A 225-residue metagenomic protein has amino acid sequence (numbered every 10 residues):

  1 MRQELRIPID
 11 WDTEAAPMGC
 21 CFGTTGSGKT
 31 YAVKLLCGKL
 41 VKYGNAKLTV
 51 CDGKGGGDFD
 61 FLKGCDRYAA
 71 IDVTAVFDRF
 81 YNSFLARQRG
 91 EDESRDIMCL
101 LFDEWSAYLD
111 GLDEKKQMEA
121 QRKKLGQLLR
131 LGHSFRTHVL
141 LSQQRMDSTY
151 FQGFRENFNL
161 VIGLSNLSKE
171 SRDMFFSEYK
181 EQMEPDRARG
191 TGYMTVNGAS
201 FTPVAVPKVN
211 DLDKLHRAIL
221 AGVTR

Functional and structural regions predicted by a protein language model:
M1-C99, S106-L167, F176, E184 (+1 more regions): P-loop NTPase catalytic phosphate-binding loop
L164, E170-R225: Phosphate-binding and hydrolysis-coupling loops of NTP-dependent motor/remodeling domains
